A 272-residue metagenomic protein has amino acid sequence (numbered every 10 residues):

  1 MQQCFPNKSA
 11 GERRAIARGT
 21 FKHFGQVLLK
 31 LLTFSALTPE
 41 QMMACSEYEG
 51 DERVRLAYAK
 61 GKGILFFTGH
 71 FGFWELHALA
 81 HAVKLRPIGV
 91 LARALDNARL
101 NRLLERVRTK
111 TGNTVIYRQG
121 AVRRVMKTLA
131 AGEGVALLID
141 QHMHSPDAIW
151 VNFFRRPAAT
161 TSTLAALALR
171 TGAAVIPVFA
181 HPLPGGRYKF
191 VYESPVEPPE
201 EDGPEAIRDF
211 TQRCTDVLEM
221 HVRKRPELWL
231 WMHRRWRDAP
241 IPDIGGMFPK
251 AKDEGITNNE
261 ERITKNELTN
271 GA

Functional and structural regions predicted by a protein language model:
Q2-T68, N101-R106, G112: Membrane-anchoring hydrophobic helices of lipid-metabolizing enzymes
Q3, L56, L76-L79, R102 (+4 more regions): Residue-level signal for well-ordered alpha-helical scaffold segments within enzymatic catalytic domains
R13, D96, L100, F210: Hydrophobic (often cysteine-bearing) scaffold residues that line and stabilize catalytic clefts of nucleotide/cofactor
R14-F21, R55-Y58, V83, Q119-R262 (+1 more regions): Non-catalytic C-terminal accessory region of glycerolipid acyltransferases and related lyso-lipid remodeling enzymes
F24-V27, E47-G50, W74-A78, A94-N97 (+2 more regions): Short hydrophobic/aromatic-rich motifs at helix boundaries and adjacent loops
A44-Y48, F71, N97, V115-Q119 (+2 more regions): A conditional alpha-helix N-cap/helix-loop micro-motif detector
Y58-Q119, A131, H142-N152: Catalytic core of membrane glycerolipid acyltransferases/transacylases, capturing the structured, soluble-facing
